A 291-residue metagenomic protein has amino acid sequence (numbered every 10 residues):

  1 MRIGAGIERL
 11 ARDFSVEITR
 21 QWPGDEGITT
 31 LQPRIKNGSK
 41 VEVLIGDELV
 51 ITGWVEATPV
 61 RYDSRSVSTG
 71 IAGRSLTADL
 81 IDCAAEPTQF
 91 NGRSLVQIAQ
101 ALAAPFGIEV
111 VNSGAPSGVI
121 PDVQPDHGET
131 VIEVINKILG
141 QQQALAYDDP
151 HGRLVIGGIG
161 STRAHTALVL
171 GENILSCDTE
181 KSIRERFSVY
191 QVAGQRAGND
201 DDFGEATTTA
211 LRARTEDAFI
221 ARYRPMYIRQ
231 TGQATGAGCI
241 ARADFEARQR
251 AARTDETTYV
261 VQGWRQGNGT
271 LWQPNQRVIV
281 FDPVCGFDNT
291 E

Functional and structural regions predicted by a protein language model:
M1-A84, Q143, A164, V169-S176: Assembly/oligomerization scaffold segments
M1-Q32, L175-E291: An acidic/polar, Gly/Ser/Thr-rich interaction patch typically located in mid-to-C-terminal regions of proteins
R2, D79-L80, A84, Q89 (+7 more regions): Residue-level preference for alpha-helix termini and adjacent loops
G4, V43-T58, L80-G92, G194 (+2 more regions): Short charge-dense sequence patches
S15-V16, V55, G73, E86-V111 (+4 more regions): Amphipathic, non-transmembrane alpha-helical segments in extracytoplasmic/periplasmic proteins
Q21-V60, R93-P105, G267-T290: Short, acidic/charged, Gly/Pro-enriched secondary-structure junctions
V41, L154, V189-A193: Short polybasic amphipathic segments
P59, S66-L80, G114-R186: Short beta-strand-centered interaction patches in the first periplasmic/extracellular domains of large envelope
